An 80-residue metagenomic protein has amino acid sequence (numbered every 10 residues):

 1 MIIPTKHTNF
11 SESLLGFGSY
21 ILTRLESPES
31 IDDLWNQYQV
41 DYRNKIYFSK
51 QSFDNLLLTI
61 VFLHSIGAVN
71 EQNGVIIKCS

Functional and structural regions predicted by a protein language model:
M1-P28: Short alpha-helical segments that sit at the start of domains
I3-T5, G74-S80: Short, cationic-aromatic polyanion-contact patches
T23-S27, V40, S65: Short basic/hydrophobic patches in alpha-helices and adjacent helix-turn junctions that form amphipathic surface motifs
S30-Q39: A short acidic, leucine-rich amphipathic alpha-helix
Y38-D41, I76: Short linear capping/connector segments at secondary-structure termini
D41-N55: Short, positively charged loop/turn segments that connect secondary-structure elements
L57-V61: Short, hydrophobic-biased segments on the C-terminal half of alpha helices that form "recognition helices"
H64-G74: A short, conserved structural fragment
